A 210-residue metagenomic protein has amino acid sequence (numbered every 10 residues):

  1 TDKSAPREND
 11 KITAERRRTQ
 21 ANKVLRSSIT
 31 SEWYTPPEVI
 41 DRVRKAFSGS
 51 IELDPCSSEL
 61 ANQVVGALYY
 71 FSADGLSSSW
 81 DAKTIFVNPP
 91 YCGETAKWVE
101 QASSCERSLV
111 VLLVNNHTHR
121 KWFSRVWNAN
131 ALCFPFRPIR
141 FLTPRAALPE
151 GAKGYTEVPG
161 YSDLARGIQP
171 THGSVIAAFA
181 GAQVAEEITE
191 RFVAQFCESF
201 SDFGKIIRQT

Functional and structural regions predicted by a protein language model:
T1-T210: Class I S-adenosyl-L-methionine-dependent methyltransferase catalytic core
